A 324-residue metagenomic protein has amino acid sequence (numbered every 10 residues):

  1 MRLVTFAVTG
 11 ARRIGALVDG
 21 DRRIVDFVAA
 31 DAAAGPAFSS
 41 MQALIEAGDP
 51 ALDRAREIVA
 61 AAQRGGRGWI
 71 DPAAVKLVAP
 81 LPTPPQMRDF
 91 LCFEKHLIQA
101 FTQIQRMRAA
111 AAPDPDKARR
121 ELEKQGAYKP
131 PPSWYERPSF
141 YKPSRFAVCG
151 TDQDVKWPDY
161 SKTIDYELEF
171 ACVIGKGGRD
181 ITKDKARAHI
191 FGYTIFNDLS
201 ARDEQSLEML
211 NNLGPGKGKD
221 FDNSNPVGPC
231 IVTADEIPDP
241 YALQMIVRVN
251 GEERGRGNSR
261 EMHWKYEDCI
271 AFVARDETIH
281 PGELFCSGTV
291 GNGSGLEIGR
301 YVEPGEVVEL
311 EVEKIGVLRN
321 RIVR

Functional and structural regions predicted by a protein language model:
M1-Q42: Low-complexity, small/basic-enriched stretches that occur predominantly at protein N-termini or linker tails
R2-V8, F38-V249: Active-site microenvironments in enzyme catalytic cores
T9-R12, R54-E57, I70, S200-R324: Catalytic-pocket segment enriched in acidic/His residues
